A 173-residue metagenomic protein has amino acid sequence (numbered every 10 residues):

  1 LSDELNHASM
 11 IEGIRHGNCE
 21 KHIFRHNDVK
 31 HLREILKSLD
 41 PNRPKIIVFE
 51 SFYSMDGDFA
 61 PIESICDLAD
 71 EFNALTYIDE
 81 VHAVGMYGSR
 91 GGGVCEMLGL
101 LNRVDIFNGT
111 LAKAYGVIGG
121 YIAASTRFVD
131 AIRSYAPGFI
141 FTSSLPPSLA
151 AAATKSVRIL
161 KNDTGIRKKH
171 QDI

Functional and structural regions predicted by a protein language model:
L1-N6: Conserved PLP-anchoring active-site segment centered on the Schiff-base-forming lysine
A8, V29-K30, S51-D56, A83-Y87 (+1 more regions): Short, small-residue-enriched loops and turns at beta-alpha junctions that line or gate enzyme active sites
A8-G17: Active-site-proximal loop->helix
G17-C19, L98: Glycine-rich tight-turn/loop motif centered on a GG-T
E20-I23, F107: Conserved beta-strand scaffold positions in the cores of enzyme catalytic domains, especially in NTP/NDP-utilizing
H22-I78: Active-site phosphate-binding strand-loop segment of PLP-dependent enzymes
F72-L75, H82, Y87-I173: Active-site C-terminal subdomain of aminotransferase-like
